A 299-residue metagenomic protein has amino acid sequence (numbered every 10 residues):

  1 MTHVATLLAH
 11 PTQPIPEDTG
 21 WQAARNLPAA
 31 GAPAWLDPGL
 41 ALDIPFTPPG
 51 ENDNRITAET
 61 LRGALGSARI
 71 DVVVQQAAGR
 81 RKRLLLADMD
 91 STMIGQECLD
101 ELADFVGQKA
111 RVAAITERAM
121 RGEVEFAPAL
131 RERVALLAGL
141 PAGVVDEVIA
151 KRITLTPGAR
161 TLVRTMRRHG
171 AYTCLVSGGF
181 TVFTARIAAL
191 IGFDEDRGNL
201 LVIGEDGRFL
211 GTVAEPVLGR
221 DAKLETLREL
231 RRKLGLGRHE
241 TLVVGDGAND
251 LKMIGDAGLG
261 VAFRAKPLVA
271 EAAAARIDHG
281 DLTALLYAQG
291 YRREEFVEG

Functional and structural regions predicted by a protein language model:
M1-A87, V297: Non-catalytic pre-domain segments flanking phosphatase-related domains
P14, E51-N52, V124, I149 (+2 more regions): Charge-dense, low-complexity intrinsically disordered segments
T19, I56, T60, R111-A114 (+6 more regions): Exposed alpha-helical structural elements
A32-P45, V74-R80, T92-L201, G280: Alpha-helical substrate-recognition element adjacent to the catalytic core
R83-C98, D246-N249, I254: Asp-based phosphoryl-transfer active-site loop
R83-L85, E117, T241: Residue-level marker of motif borders
D88-D90, R121, D206: Residue-level recognition of short loop/turn positions
V144-G299: C-terminal cap/substrate-recognition subdomain and adjoining C-terminal extension of metal-dependent phosphatase-like
